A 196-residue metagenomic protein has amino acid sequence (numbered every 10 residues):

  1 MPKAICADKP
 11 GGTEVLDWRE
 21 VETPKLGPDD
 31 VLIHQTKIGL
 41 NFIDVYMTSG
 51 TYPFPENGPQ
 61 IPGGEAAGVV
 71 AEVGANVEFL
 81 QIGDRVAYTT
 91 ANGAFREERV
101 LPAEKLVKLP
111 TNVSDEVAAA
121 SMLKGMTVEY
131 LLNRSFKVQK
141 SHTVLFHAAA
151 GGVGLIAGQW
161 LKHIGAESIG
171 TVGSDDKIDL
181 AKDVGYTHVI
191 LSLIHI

Functional and structural regions predicted by a protein language model:
M1-K3: Extreme N-terminal starter segment of soluble prokaryotic enzymes
G11-L16, F42-D44: Short N-terminal binding/cap micro-motifs at the start of the first secondary-structure element
W18-T23, A67-V69, E98-V100, L106 (+1 more regions): Conserved hydrophobic/aromatic beta-strand scaffold that supports enzyme active sites
E22-G39, T51-G93: Glycine-rich beta-strand-centered segment in the early N-terminal region that forms part of a ligand/cofactor-binding
Y46, N57, E72, R85-A148 (+1 more regions): NAD(P)H dinucleotide-binding glycine-rich loop of Rossmann-like/cofactor-binding domains, especially the beta1-alpha1
M122-S192: Mid-domain Rossmann-like dinucleotide-binding core that forms the NAD(H)/NADP(H) cofactor-binding site
I194-I196: Conserved small/polar residues in nucleotide/adenosyl-binding loops
